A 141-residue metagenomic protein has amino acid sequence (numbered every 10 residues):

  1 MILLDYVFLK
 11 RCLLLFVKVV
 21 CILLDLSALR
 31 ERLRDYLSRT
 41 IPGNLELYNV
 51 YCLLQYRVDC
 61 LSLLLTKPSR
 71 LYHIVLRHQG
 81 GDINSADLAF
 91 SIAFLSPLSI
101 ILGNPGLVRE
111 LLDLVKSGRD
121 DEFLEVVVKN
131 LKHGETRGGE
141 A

Functional and structural regions predicted by a protein language model:
D5, D25, D35, D59 (+4 more regions): Acidic-enriched, low-complexity/disordered segments with a strong bias for Aspartate over Glutamate
Y6-C60: Short terminal alpha-helical segments
L9-K10, L26-R34, E46-L47, P68-L71 (+3 more regions): Short amphipathic alpha-helical segments that mediate assembly, nucleic-acid/protein binding, or membrane association
G43-S96: Amphipathic alpha-helical interaction modules
A93-A141: Amphipathic alpha-helical binding modules
